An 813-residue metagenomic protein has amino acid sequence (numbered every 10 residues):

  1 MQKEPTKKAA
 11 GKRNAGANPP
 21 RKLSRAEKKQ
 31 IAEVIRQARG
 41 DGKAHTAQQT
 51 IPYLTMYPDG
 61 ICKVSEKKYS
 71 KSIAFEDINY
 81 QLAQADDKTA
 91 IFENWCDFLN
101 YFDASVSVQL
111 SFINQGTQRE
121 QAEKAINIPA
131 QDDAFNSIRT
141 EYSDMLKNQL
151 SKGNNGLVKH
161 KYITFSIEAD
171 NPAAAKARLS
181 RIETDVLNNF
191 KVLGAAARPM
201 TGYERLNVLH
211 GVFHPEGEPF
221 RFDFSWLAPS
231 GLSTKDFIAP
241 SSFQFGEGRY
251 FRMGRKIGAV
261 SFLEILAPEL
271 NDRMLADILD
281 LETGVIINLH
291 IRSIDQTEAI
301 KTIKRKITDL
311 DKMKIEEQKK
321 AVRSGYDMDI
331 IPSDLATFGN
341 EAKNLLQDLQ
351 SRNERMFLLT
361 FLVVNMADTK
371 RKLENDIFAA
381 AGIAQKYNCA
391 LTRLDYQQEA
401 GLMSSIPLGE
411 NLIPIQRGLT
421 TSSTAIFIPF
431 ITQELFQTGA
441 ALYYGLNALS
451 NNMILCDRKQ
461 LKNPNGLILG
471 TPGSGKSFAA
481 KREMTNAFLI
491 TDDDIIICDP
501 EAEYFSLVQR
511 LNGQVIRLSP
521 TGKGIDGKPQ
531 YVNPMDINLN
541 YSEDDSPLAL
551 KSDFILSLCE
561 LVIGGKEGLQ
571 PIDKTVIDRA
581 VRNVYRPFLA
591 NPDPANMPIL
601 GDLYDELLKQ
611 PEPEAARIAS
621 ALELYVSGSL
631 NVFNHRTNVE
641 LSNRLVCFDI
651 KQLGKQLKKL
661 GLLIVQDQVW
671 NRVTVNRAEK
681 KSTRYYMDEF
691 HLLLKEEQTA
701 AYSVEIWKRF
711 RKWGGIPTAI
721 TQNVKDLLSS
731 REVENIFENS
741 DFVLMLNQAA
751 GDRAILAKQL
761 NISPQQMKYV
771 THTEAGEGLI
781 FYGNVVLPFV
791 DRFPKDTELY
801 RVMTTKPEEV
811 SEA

Functional and structural regions predicted by a protein language model:
M1-F430: Extended, folded cores of ATP/NTP-driven motor/assembly subunits in large transport and secretion machines
I78, A85-A104, Q115, D277-L279 (+10 more regions): P-loop NTPase motor domains
I468: Hydrophobic anchor at the beta1->P-loop junction of P-loop NTPases
K476: Conserved lysine of the Walker
A479: Hydrophobic positions on the alpha1 helix immediately C-terminal to the Walker A/P-loop
N486-I496, L511: Post-Walker A helix-loop "phosphate-sensing" segment adjacent to the P-loop in P-loop NTPases
R517-G522, F742-G751: Conserved AAA+ ATPase "SRH/arginine-finger" region at the nucleotide-binding site
L760-A813: Conserved P-loop NTPase
